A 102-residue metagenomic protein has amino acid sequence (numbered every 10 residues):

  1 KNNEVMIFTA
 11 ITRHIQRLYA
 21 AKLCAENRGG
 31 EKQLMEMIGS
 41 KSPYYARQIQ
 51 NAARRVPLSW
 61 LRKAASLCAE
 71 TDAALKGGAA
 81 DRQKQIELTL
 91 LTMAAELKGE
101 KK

Functional and structural regions predicted by a protein language model:
K1-K102: Helix-rich C-terminal "collar"/helical-bundle subdomain used as an assembly and partner-interaction module in RFC-like
